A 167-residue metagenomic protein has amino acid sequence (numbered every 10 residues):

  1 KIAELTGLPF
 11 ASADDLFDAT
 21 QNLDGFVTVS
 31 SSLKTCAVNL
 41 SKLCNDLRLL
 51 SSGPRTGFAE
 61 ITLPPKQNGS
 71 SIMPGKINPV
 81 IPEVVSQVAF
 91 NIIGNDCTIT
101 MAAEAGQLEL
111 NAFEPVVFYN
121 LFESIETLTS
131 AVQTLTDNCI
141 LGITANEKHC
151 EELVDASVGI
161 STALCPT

Functional and structural regions predicted by a protein language model:
K1-L16: Glycine-rich, mobile lid/loop segments that gate access to catalytic sites or pores
D14, D18-N22, F26, N45 (+1 more regions): Catalytic-core signal marking the mid-to-C-terminal active-site face
S30-K42: Alpha-helical support elements that line or immediately flank enzyme active sites and cofactor-binding pockets
S31, L49-S52: Structured DNA-binding interfaces in DNA transaction proteins
